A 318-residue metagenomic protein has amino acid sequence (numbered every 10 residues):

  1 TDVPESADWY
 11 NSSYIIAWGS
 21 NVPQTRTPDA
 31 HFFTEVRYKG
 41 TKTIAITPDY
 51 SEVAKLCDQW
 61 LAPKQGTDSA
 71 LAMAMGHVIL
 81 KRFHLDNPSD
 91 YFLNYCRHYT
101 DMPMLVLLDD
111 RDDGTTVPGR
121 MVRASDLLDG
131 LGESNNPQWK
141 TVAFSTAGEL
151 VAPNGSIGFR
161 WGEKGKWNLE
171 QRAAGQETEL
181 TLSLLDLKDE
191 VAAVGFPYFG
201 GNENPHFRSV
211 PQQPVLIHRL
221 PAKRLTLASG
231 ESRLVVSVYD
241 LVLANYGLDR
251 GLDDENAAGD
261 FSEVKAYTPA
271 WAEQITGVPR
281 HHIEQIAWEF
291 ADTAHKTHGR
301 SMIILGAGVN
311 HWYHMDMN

Functional and structural regions predicted by a protein language model:
T1-N11: Anionic-ligand anchoring segments at beta-strand to alpha-helix junctions in alpha/beta enzyme folds, i.e., glycine
N11-P23: Short acidic, glycine-rich surface-loop motifs adjacent to enzyme active sites
V22-F33: Glycine/threonine-rich flexible loop motifs
E35-T43: A short helix->loop->beta-strand "cap" motif at the edges of active sites that frequently abuts
I46-E52: Short, polar loop motifs at secondary-structure junctions
A54-K55, Q59-K296: Long, well-ordered, tryptophan-enriched scaffold segments
H282-Q285, A291-N318: Acidic catalytic cores of enzymes that act on phosphate-bearing nucleotides/polynucleotides
